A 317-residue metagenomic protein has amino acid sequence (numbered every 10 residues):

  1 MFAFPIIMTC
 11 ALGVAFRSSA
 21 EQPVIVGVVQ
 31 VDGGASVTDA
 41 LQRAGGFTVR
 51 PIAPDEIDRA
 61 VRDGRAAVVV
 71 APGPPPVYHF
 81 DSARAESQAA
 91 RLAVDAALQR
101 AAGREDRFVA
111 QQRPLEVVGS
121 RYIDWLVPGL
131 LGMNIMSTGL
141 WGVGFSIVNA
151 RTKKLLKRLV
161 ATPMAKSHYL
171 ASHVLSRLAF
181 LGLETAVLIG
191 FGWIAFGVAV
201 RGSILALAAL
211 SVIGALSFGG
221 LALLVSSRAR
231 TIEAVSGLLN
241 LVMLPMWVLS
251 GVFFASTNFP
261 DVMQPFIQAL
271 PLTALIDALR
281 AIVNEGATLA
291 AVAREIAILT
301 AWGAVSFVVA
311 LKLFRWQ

Functional and structural regions predicted by a protein language model:
M1-D124, A291: Extracytoplasmic/periplasmic domains immediately adjacent to an N-terminal transmembrane anchor in multi-pass membrane
M1-E21, D124-G142, G182-T185, V242-V248: Hydrophobic alpha-helical transmembrane segments of multi-pass membrane transport/permease proteins
C10-V14, K166-N240, L244, L289-I296 (+2 more regions): Alpha-helical transmembrane segments and their short interhelical loops
L12-A20, G144, N149, G192-V200 (+5 more regions): Short helix-capping/hinge motifs at transmembrane helix termini and TM-loop junctions
E116-G119, A199, S250-V305: Membrane-interfacial helix-loop-helix junctions in multi-pass membrane proteins
G139-M164: Transmembrane helix boundary and interhelical loop/hinge segments in multi-pass membrane proteins
N149, R158, T162, W193 (+8 more regions): Transmembrane helix-loop junction
A165-K166, A255: Short coil/turn motifs that cap or connect alpha-helices
